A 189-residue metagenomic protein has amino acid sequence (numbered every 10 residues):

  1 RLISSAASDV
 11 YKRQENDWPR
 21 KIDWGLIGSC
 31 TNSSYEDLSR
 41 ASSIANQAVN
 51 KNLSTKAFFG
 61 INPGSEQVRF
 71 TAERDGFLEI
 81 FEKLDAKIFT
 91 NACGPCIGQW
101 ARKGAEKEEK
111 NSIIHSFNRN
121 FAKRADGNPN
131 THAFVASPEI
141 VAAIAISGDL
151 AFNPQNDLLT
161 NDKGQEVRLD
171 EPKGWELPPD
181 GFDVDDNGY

Functional and structural regions predicted by a protein language model:
R1-A7, Y11: Single conserved hydrophobic/aromatic residue that forms the stacking wall/gate of nucleotide- or nucleobase-binding
K12-K21, G25, N32-S33, Q165 (+2 more regions): Long hydrophobic segments that form regular secondary structure
P19, N32-S42, T71, D75 (+3 more regions): Conserved structured core elements
W24-S29, G60-G64: Short glycine-rich or small-residue beta-strand-to-loop segments that form or flank ligand, phosphate, metal/Fe-S
S39-K51: Histidine-anchored nucleotide/phosphate-binding helix
N50-A101, E106: Extended C-terminal subregions enriched in glycine
L53, Q99-G188: Mobile "lid/hinge" segments at catalytic clefts and subdomain interfaces of large enzymes
